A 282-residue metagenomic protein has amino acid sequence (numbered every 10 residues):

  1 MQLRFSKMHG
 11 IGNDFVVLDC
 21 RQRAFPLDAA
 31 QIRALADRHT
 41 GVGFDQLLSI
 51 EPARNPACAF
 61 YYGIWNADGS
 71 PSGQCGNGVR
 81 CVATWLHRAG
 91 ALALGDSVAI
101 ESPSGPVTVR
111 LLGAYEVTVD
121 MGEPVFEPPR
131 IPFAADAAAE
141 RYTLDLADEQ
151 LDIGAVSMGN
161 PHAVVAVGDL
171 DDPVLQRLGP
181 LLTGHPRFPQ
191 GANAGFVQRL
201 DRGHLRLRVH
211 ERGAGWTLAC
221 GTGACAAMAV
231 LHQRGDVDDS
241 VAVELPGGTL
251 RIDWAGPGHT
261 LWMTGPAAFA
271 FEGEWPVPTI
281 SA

Functional and structural regions predicted by a protein language model:
M1-A114, A163-A282: A glycine-rich beta-to-alpha transition motif near the start of alpha/beta enzyme domains, typified by
G122-E127: Ligand-binding beta-strand-loop-alpha-helix segment within the catalytic cores of soluble metabolic enzymes
F133-E140, L182-F188: Short, conserved active-site entrance elements at the starts or edges of catalytic domains
E140-D171: Internal active-site segments that recognize and position negatively charged phosphoryl groups and nucleotide moieties
